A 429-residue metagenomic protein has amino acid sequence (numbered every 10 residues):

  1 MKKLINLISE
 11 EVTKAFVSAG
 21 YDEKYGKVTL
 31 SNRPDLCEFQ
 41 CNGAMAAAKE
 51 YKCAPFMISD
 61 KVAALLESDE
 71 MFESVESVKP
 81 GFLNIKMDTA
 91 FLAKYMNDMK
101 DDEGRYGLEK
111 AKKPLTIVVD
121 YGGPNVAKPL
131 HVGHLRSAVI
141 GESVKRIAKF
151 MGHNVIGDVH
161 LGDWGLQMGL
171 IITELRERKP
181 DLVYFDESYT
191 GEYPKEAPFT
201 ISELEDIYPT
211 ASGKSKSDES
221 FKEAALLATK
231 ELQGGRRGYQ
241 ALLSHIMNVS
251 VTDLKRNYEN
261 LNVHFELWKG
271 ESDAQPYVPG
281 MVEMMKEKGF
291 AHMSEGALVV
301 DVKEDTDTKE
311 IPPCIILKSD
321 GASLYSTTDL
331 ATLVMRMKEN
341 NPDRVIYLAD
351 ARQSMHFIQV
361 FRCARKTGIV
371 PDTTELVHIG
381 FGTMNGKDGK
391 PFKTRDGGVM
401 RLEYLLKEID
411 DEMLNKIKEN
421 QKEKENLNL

Functional and structural regions predicted by a protein language model:
M1-Y21: Generic start-of-chain signal for non-secretory N-termini
V17-A46, Y51-L429: NTP-dependent nucleotidyl-transfer catalytic core
